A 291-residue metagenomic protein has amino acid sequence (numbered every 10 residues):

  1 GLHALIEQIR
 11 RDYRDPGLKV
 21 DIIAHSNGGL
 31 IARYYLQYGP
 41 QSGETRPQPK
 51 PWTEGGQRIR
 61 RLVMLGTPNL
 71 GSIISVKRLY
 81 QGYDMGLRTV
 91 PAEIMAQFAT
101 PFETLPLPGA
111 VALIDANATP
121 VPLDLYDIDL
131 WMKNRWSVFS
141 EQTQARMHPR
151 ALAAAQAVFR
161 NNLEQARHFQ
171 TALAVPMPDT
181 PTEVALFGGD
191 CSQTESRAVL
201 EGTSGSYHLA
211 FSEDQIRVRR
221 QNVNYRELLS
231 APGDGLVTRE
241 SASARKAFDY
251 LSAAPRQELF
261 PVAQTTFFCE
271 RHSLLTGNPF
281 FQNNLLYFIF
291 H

Functional and structural regions predicted by a protein language model:
G1-L18: Active-site catalytic motif of lipid deacylating hydrolases and related acyltransferases
G1-L2, N27, G277-F281: Phosphate/oxyanion-binding active-site loops and adjacent basic polyanion-contact surfaces
P16-V20, T182-E183: Short coil/turn segments at beta-strand junctions that form active-site/ligand-binding loops
K19-A24, L65: Short beta-strand immediately N-terminal to the catalytic nucleophile in serine-hydrolase-like folds
A24-G28, A32: Gly/Ala-rich beta-loop-alpha elbow adjacent to hydrolase catalytic centers
R33-Y38: Active-site signature of alpha/beta-hydrolase-fold catalytic machinery across serine- and Asp/Cys-nucleophile hydrolases
P40-H291: Helical cap/lid subdomain of alpha/beta-hydrolase-fold lipid enzymes that gates access to the catalytic pocket
